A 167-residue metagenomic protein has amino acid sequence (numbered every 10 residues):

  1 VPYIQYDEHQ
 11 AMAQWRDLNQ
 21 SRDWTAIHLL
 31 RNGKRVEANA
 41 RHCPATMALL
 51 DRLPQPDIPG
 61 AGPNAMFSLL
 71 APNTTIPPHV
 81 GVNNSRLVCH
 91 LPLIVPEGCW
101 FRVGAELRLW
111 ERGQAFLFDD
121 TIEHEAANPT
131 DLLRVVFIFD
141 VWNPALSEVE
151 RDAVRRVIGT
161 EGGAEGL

Functional and structural regions predicted by a protein language model:
V1-M66, L70-N83, P96-C99, P129 (+1 more regions): Fe(II)/2-oxoglutarate oxygenase catalytic core
L29, L69, L93, V103 (+1 more regions): Hydrophobic side chains in beta-strands
M66, H90, E125: Short, surface-exposed charged micro-motifs
V88-P92, L117, L132-S147: A short hydrophobic beta-strand segment most commonly corresponding to one strand of the jelly-roll/cupin
L93-R112: A short beta-strand-loop-beta hairpin characteristic of the jelly-roll/cupin
P96-G98, T121-E123, L132: A generic structural motif
L109-E123: Conserved metal-binding segment of the jelly-roll/cupin
Q114, H124-N128, D140: C-terminal SET catalytic tail plus cysteine-rich post-SET Zn-binding segment of SAM-dependent SET-domain
